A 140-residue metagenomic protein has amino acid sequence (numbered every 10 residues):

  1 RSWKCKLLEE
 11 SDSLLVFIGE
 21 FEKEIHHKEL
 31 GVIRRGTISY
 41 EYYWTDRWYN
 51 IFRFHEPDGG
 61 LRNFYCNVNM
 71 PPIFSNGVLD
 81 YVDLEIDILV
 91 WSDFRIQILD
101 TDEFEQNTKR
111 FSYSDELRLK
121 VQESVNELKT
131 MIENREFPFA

Functional and structural regions predicted by a protein language model:
R1-I38: Charge-rich, low-complexity N-terminal segments
E10-D12, P57-G59, V90-R95: Short acidic-glycine loop/turn motifs at beta-strand connectors
L14-L15, Y49, L61, I96: Hydrophobic residues embedded in beta-strands of well-ordered beta-sheets
F21-I25, M70, D102-N107: Short, solvent-exposed aromatic-acidic interface loops
H26-V32, N76-G77, N107-F111: A short, polar/proline- and glycine-enriched secondary-structure boundary/capping micro-motif
I33-I73, Y81-I86: Phosphate/ribose-recognition catalytic cores of enzymes acting on nucleotide-derived substrates
L84-E127: A hydrophobic, small-residue-rich beta->alpha segment in the mid-to-C-terminal subdomain of diverse proteins
S124-A140: Cysteine/selenocysteine-centered motifs that mediate thiol-based redox chemistry or coordinate metal-sulfur cofactors
